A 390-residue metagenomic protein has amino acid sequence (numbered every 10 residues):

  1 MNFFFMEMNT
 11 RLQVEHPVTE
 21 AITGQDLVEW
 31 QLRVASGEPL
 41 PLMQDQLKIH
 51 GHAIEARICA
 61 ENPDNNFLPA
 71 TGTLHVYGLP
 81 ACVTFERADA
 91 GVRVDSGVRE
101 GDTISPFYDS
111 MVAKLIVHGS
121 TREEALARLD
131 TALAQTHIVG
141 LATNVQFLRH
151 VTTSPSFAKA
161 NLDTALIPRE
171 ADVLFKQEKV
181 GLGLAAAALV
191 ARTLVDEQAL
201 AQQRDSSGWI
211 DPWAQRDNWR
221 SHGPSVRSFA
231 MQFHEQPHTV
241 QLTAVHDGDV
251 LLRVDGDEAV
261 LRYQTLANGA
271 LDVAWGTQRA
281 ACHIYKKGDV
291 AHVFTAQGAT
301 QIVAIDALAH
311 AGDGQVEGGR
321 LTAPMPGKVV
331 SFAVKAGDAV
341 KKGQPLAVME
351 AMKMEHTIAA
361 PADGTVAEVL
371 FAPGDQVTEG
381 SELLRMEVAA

Functional and structural regions predicted by a protein language model:
M1-Q13: Conserved metal-phosphate-binding beta-hairpin within the catalytic cores of diverse ATP-dependent phosphoryl-transfer
Q13, P17-D257, D375, E379-A390: Catalytic cores of soluble metabolic enzymes centered on carboxylation/carboxyl-transfer
Q44-H50, P168-A171, F175, G298-A323: Long, charged amphipathic helices and adjacent flexible linkers at domain junctions
E55, N65, W275-A304: Structured, non-catalytic alpha/beta "coupling" segments that mediate domain-domain communication and provide generic
Q232-Q236, D255-D257, G276-Q278, F294-G298 (+2 more regions): Short strand-coil-strand connectors
A311-A390: Structured functional modules or segments
